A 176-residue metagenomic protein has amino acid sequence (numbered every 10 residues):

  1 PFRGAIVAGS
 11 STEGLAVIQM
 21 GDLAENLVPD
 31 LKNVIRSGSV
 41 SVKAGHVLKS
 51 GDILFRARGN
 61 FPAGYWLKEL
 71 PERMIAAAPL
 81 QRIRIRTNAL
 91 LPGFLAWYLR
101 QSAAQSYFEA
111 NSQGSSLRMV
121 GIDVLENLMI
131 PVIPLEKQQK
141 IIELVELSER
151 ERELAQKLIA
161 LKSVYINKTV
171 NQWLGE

Functional and structural regions predicted by a protein language model:
P1-I6, G21-S50: Sequence-specific dsDNA recognition surfaces
P1-Q19, Q139-K140: Extended boundary segments
V7-L15, N33-I35, H46-L48, W66-A78: Short, surface-exposed loop/turn microsegments at beta-strand edges and helix-strand junctions
L23-N26, S39-V40, I53, G59-P62 (+3 more regions): Short, charged/polar surface micro-motifs in flexible loops or helix N-caps
A57-W97: A short beta-sheet element
M74-P79, Q113-Q139: A short glycine-rich beta-alpha junction/loop motif
P92-Q113: Glycine- and charge-enriched low-complexity intrinsically disordered segments
V132-E176: Amphipathic alpha-helical coiled-coil/heptad-repeat segments
